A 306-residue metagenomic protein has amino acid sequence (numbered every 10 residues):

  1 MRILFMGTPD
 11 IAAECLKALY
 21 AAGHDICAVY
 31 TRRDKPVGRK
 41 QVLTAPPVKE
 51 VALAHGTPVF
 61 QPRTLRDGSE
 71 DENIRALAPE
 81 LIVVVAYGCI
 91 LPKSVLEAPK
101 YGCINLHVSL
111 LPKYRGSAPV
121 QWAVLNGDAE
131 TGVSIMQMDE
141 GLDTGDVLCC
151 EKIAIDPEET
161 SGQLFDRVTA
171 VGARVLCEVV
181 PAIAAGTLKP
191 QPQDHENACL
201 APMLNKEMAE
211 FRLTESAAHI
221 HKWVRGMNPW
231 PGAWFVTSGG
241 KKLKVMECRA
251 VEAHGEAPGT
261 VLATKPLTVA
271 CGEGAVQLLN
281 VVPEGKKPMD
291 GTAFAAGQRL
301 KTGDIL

Functional and structural regions predicted by a protein language model:
M1-K40: N-terminal Rossmann-like dinucleotide-binding module
G7, V29, A52, I82 (+7 more regions): A residue-level signal for conserved active-site and pocket-lining positions in enzyme catalytic cores
A22, R32, L81-L200: Donor/substrate-binding cores of folate-linked one-carbon enzymes
A28, Q61, L148-C149: A structural microfeature
P36-A78: N-terminal glycine-/serine-/threonine-rich beta1-alpha1-beta2 phosphate-ribose binding loop of Rossmann-like
E178-T237: Active-site-lining helix/loop region of Rossmann-like oxidoreductase modules
L213-L306: An anion-binding loop in the catalytic cleft
